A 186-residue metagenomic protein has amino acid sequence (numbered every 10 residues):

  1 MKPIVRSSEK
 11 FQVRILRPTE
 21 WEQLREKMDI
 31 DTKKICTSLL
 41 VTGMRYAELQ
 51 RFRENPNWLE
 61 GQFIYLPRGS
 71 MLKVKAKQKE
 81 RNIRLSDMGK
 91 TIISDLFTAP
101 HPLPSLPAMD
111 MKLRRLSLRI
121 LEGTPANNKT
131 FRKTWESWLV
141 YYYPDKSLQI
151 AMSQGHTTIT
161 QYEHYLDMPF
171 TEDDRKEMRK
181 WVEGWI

Functional and structural regions predicted by a protein language model:
K2-I4, S8-Y46: Basic, Lys/Arg- and aromatic-enriched nucleic-acid-binding interface segment
V13, K27-M28, S38, S105 (+2 more regions): Residue-level marker of regulatory loop/turn positions in helix-turn-helix DNA-binding domains and in histidine
P18-E20, R51-T91: Conserved tyrosine-mediated DNA breakage-rejoining catalytic core shared by Y-recombinases
W21, T32-K33, D110, K129-K133: Short, leucine-enriched amphipathic alpha-helices that occur as contiguous helical runs
E48-L49, P125-A126, E136, Y143-H156: Active-site-proximal segment of tyrosine recombinases
N57-G61, P144-Y165: Short, polar N-cap/turn motifs at the start of nucleic acid-interacting alpha helices
L85-T124, W135: Active-site/catalytic core of tyrosine-dependent DNA strand-transfer enzymes
E163-I186: DNA/chromatin major-groove-contacting recognition/catalytic segments
